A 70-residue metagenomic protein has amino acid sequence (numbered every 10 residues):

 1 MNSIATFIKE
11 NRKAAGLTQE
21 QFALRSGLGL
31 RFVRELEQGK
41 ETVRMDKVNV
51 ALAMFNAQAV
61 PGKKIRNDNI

Functional and structural regions predicted by a protein language model:
M1-K13: A short, Lys/Arg-rich alpha-helix, primarily the initiator
F7, T18, R44-K47: Residues that mark the N-terminal boundary/hinge immediately upstream of a DNA-recognition element
I8, R34, A51-L52: Short amphipathic alpha-helical segments
E10, A14, M54-A57: Conserved amphipathic alpha-helical interaction elements at protein-protein interfaces in regulatory, energy-coupling
L17-R34: Short alpha-helical DNA-recognition segment
T42, V60-I70: Short, charged recognition helix plus adjacent turn of helix-turn-helix-like nucleic-acid-binding domains
D46-G62: DNA major-groove recognition helix of helix-turn-helix/homeodomain DNA-binding modules
